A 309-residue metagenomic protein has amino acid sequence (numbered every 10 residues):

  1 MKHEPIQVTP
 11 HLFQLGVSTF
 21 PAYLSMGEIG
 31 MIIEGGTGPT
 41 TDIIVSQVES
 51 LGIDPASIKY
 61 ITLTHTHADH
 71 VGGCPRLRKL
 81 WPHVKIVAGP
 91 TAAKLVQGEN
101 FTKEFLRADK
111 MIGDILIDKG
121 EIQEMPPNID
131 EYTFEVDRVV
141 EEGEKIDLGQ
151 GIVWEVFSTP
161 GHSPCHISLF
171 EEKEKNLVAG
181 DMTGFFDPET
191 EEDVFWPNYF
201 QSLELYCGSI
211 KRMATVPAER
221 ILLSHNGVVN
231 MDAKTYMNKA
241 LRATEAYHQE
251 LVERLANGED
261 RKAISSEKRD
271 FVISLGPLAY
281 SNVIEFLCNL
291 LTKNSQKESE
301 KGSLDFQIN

Functional and structural regions predicted by a protein language model:
K2-L51, L169-D181: Conserved beta-strand hairpin/beta-sheet module of binuclear metal-dependent hydrolase folds, prominently
H11, S25, E34, I44 (+9 more regions): Divalent metal-coordination and catalytic microenvironments
L15-S18, V139-V140, P160-S163, N309: A short catalytic or substrate-binding loop motif that flags glycine-/basic-rich loops and adjacent residues that bind
V17, T66, V71-G73, P164 (+1 more regions): Short N-terminal helix/helix-N-cap motif within the alpha/beta-hydrolase-1
M31, T62, I86, N176-V178 (+1 more regions): Residue-level marker for buried hydrophobic side chains located in beta-strands that build the well-ordered beta-sheet
G38-P39, V153-P160, P164-N238, R242-E245: Metallo-beta-lactamase
E49-D147, R242, A246: Active-site HxH/HxHxD metal-binding segment of metal-dependent hydrolases
E250-N309: C-terminal regulatory/interaction regions
